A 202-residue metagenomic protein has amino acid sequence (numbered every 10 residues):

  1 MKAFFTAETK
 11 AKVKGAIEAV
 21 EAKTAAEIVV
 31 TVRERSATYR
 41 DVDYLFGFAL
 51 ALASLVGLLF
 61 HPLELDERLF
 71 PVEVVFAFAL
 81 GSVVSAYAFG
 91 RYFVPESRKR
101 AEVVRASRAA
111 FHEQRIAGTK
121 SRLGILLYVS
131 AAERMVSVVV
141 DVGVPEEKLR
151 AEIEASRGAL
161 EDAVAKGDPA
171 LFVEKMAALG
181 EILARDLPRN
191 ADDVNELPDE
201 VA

Functional and structural regions predicted by a protein language model:
F4-I28: Short, charged cytosolic
E27-V32, G124-S130, S137-V139: Soluble periplasmic/extracytoplasmic beta-strand elements of cell-envelope proteins
R33-D41, I116: Membrane interfacial helix-start motif at the N-side
Y39-L50: Select subsegments of transmembrane alpha-helices in polytopic membrane proteins, especially boundary-proximal
L59-F93: Transmembrane alpha-helices and immediately adjacent membrane-cytoplasm interface residues in multi-pass integral
S97-R115: Membrane-cytosol interface motif
A132-D168: Flexible, solvent-exposed short loops/turns enriched in glycine
L160-A202: Cytosol-/stroma-facing membrane-proximal "stalk/adaptor" domains immediately downstream of transmembrane anchors
